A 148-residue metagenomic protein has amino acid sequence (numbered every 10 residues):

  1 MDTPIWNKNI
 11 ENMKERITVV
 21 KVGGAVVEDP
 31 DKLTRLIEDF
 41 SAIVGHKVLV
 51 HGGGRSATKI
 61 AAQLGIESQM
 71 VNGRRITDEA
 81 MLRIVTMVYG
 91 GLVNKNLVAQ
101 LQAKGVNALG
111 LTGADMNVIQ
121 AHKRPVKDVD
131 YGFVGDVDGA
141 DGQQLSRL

Functional and structural regions predicted by a protein language model:
D2-L148: Nucleotide/pyrophosphate-binding catalytic subdomain
